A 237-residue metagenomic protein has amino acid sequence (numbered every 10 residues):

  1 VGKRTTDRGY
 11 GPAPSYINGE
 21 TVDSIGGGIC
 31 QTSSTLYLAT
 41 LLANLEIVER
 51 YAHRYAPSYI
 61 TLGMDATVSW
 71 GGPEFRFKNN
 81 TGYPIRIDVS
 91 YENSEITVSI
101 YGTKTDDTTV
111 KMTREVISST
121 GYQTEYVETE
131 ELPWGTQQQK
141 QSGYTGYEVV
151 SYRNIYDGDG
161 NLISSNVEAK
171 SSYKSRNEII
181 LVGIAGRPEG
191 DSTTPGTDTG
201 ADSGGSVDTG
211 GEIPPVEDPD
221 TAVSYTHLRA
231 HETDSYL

Functional and structural regions predicted by a protein language model:
V1-S224, L228-R229: Well-ordered beta-sheet/strand-loop patches within structured domains
H227-L237: Single conserved hydrophobic/aromatic residue that forms the stacking wall/gate of nucleotide- or nucleobase-binding
